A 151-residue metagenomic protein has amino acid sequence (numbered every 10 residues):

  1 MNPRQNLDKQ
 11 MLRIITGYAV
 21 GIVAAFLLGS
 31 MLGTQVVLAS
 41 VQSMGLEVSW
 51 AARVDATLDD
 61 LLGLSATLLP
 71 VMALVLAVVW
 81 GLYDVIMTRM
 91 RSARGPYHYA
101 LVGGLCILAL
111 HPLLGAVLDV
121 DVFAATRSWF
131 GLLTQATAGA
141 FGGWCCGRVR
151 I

Functional and structural regions predicted by a protein language model:
N2-I151: Juxtamembrane/disordered regions of integral membrane proteins
